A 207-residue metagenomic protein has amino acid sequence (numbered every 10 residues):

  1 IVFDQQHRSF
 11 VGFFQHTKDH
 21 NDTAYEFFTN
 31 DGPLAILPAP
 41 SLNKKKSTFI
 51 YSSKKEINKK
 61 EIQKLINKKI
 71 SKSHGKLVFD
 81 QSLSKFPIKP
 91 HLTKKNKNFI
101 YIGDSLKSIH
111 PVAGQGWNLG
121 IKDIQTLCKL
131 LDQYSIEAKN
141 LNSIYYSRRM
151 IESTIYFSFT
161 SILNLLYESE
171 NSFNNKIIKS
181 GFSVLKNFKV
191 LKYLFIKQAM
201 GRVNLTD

Functional and structural regions predicted by a protein language model:
I1-L83: Conserved FAD-binding catalytic core of PHBH/FMO-like flavoproteins
V2, L119, I151-I155: A generic short alpha-helical patch detector that favors 3-5-residue windows in or near N-terminal regions
Q5, E61, L119-K122, S158 (+1 more regions): Generic recognition of short, well-ordered alpha-helical interface segments
I57-K139: FAD/FMN-dependent oxidoreductases across multiple families
C128-D207: C-terminal helical "tail/cap" subdomain of flavin- and related membrane-associated enzymes
